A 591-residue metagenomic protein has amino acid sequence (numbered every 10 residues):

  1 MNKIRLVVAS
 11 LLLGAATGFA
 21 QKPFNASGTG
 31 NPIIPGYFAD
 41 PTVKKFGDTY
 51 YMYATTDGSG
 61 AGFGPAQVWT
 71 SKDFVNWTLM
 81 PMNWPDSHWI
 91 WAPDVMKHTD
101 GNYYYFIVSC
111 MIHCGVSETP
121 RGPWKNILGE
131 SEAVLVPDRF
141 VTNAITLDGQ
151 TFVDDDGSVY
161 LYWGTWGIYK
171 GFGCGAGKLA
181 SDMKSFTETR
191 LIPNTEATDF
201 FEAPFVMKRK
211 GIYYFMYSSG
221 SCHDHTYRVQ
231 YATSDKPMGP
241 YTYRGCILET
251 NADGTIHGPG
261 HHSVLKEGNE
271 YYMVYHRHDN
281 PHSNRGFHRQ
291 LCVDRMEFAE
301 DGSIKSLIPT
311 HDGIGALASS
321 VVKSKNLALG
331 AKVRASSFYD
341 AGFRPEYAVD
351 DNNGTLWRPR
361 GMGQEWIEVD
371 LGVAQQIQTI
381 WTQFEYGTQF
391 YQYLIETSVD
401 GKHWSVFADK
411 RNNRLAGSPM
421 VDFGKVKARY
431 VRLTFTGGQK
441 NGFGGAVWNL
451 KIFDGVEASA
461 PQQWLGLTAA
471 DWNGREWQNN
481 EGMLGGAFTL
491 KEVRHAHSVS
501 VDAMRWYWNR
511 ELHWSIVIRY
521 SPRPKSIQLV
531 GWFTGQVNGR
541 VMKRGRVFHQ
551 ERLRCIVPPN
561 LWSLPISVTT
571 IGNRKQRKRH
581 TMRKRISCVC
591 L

Functional and structural regions predicted by a protein language model:
M1-Q21: Bacterial Sec-dependent N-terminal signal peptides
Q21-T198, K208-G254, N269-E270, H276-S320 (+1 more regions): Beta-rich carbohydrate-recognition and catalytic domains
F38-D40, I90-A92, T146-G149, F201-P204 (+5 more regions): Conserved positions at the start
K170-D182, A318-D351, P461-H497: Predominantly extracellular/luminal regions of secreted and cell-surface proteins, especially disulfide-bonded
A197-T198, H311-G330, G363, W508 (+1 more regions): Surface beta-strand/loop "capping" patches
S263-L265: Catalytic nucleophile loop of clan PA
D350-Q462, R494-L591: Aromatic, loop-rich ligand-recognition surfaces of beta-strand-rich domains
